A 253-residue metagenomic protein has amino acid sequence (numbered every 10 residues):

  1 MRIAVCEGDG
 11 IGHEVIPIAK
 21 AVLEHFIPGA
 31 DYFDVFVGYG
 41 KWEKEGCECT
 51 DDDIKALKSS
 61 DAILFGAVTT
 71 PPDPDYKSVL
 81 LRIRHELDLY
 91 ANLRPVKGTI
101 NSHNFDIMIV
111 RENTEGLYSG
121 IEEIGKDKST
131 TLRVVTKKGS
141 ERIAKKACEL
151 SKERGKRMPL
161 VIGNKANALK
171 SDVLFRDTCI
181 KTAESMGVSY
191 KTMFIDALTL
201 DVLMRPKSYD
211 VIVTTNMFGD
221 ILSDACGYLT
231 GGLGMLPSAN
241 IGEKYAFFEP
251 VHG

Functional and structural regions predicted by a protein language model:
M1-R2, P28, S59-S60, D88-L89 (+7 more regions): Short coil/turn connectors at secondary-structure junctions
A4-A21, F26, K126-D196, S208: Glycine-rich phosphate/diphosphate-binding loop of Rossmann-like nucleotide-binding domains
D9-G12, D61, V110, A147 (+1 more regions): Buried hydrophobic positions in well-ordered alpha/beta secondary-structure cores of metabolic enzymes
G29-K41: A short beta-strand-loop structural module common to alpha/beta enzyme folds
Y39-E43, N104, D201-G253: Glycine-rich phosphate/nucleotide-binding loop
Y39-K58, F175-D210: N-terminal small/polar loop signature for handling phosphorylated ligands or for N-terminal nucleophile
W42-R133, M217-I221: N-terminal glycine-rich phosphate/adenylate-binding segment common to multiple enzyme folds
R84-G98, M186-F194, M235-P250: Short, acidic/small-residue loops that bind anionic groups at enzyme active sites
